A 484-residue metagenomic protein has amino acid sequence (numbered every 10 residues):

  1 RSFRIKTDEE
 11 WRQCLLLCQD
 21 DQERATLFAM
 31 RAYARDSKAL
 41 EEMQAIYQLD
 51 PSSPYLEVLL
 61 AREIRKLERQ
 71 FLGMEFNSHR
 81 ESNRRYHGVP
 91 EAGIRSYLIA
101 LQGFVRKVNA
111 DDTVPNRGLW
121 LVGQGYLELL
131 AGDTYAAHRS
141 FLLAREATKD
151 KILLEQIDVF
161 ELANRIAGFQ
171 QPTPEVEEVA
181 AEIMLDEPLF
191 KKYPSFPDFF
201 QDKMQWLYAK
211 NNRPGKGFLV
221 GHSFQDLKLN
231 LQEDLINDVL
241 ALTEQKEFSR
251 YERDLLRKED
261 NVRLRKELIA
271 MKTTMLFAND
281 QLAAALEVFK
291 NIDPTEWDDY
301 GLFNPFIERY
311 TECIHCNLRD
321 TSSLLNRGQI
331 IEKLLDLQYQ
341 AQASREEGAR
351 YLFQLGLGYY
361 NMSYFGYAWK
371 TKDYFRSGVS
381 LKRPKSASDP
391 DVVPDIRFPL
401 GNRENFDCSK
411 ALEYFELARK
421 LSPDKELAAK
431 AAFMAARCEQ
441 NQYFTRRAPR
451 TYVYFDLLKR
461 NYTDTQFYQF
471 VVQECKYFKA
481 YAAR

Functional and structural regions predicted by a protein language model:
R1-R484: Extracytoplasmic/secretory-pathway proteins
